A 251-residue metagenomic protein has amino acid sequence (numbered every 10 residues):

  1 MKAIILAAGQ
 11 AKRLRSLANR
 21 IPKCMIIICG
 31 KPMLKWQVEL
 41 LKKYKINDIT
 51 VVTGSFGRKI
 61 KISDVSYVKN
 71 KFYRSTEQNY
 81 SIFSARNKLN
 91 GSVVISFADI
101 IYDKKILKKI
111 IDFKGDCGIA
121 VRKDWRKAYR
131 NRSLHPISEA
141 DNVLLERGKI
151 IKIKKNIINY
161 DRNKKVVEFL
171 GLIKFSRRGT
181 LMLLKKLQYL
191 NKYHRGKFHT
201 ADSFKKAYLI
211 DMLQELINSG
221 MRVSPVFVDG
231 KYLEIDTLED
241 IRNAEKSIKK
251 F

Functional and structural regions predicted by a protein language model:
M1-A3, E146, D161-F251: Conserved alpha/beta core of the MobA/IspD/sugar-nucleotide pyrophosphorylase nucleotidyltransferase superfamily
K2-I5, R13, I27, K31-I95 (+1 more regions): Conserved N-terminal catalytic core of the sugar/cofactor nucleotidyltransferase
A8, G54, A98, R122 (+1 more regions): Cofactor-binding loop segments of dinucleotide-utilizing enzymes, especially the Rossmann-like FAD- and NAD(P)+-binding
S16-N19: Conserved catalytic-core motifs of eukaryotic protein kinase domains, centered on the activation segment
C24, D48, S66, K149 (+1 more regions): Conserved beta-strand segments of alpha/beta enzyme cores
I60-A140: Conserved beta-loop-beta/alpha segment of the NTase-like Rossmann-fold superfamily that binds/positions NTPs
K104-K186, L190: Conserved core of the sugar-phosphate nucleotidyltransferase
